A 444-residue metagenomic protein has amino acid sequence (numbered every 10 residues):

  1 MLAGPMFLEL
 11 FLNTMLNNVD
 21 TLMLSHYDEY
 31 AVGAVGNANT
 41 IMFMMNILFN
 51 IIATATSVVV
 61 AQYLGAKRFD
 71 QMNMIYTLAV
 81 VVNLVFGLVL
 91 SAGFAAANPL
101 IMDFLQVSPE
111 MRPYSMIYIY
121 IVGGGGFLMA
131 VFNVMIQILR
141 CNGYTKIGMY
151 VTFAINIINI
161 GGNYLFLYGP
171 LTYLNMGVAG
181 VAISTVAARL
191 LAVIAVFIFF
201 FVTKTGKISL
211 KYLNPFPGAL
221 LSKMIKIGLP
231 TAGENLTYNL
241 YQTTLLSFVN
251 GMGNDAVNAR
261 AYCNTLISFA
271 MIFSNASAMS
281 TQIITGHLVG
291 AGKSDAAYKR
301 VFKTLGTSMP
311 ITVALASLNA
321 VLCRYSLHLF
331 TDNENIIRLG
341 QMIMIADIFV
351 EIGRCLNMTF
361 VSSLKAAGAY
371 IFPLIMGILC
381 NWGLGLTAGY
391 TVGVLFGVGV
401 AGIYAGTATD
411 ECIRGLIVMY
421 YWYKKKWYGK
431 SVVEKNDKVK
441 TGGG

Functional and structural regions predicted by a protein language model:
M1-D20, I121, I155, A188-A192 (+4 more regions): Transmembrane helical elements of multi-pass membrane transporters/channels
M1-L22, H26-Y27, F43-A55, V59 (+6 more regions): N-terminal transmembrane alpha-helices
M1-M6, V60-F127, I158, Y173-L229 (+2 more regions): Short alpha-helical transmembrane segments in multi-pass integral membrane proteins
M6, L10, T21-L22, V58 (+15 more regions): Transmembrane alpha-helix boundary and packing residues in multipass membrane permease domains and related
F11, M15-G33, M102-P109, L165-M176 (+4 more regions): Helix-terminus/linker motif at the lipid-water interface of multi-pass membrane proteins
T21, V32-A92, M129-G148, L246 (+2 more regions): Small-residue-rich hydrophobic transmembrane alpha-helices
A53, V122-C141, G148-N156, V181-V196 (+5 more regions): Short runs within selected transmembrane alpha-helices of multi-pass transporters and secretion channels
F94, Q137, N163, L167 (+8 more regions): Structural signal for membrane-spanning alpha-helices in multi-pass inner-membrane proteins, emphasizing helix cores
